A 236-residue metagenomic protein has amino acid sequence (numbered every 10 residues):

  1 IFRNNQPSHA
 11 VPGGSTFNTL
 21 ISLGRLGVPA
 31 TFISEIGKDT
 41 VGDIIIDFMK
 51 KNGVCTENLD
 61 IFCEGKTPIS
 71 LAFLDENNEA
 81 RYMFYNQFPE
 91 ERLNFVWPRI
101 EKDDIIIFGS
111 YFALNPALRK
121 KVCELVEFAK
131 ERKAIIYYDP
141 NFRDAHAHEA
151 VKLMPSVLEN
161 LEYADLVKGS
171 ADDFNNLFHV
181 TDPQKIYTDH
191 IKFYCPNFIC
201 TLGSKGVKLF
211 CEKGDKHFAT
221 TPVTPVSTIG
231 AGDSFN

Functional and structural regions predicted by a protein language model:
I1-C55, T224-V226: Glycine-rich phosphate/adenosyl-contacting loop at the front of the ribokinase-like
N4, M83, D104, L177 (+1 more regions): Residues that scaffold the ATP/ADP-binding catalytic core of kinase and kinase-like folds
L23, S170, G232: Short, conserved phosphate/pyrophosphate- and ester-handling motifs at nucleotide-, phospho-/glycolipid
P29-S110: Conserved N-terminal subdomain of the carbohydrate kinase-like
A30, T56, A134-I136, F198 (+1 more regions): Hydrophobic anchor at the start of a short beta-strand that flanks the dinucleotide cofactor-binding loop
R99-E101, N160-L161, K192: A short, aliphatic-rich alpha-helical micro-motif
Y111-T188, P196, G206-V207: Conserved beta-alpha-beta core of the PfkB/ribokinase-like small-molecule kinase fold
E127, P183-N236: Conserved phosphate-binding/catalytic region of the ribokinase-like
